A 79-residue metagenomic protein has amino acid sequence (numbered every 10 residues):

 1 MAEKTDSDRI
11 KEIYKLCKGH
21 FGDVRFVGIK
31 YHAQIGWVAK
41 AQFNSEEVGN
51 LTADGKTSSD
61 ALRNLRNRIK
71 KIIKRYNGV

Functional and structural regions predicted by a protein language model:
M1-D8, K56, D60, N64: Alpha-helix boundary/N-cap detector
A2-F43: N-terminal segment of the canonical double-stranded RNA-binding domain
K15, I29-H32, A53, K74-G78: Intrinsic disorder/low-complexity segments
K18, W37, A53, N64-N67: Generic detector of low-complexity/intrinsically disordered segments and short hydrophobic N-terminal stretches
F43-S45, L65: Generic helix-packing signal
E46-D60: A short, exposed loop/beta-hairpin motif centered on an aromatic-Gly-Thr core
S58-V79: Mixed-charge, Lys/Arg-enriched low-complexity segments
